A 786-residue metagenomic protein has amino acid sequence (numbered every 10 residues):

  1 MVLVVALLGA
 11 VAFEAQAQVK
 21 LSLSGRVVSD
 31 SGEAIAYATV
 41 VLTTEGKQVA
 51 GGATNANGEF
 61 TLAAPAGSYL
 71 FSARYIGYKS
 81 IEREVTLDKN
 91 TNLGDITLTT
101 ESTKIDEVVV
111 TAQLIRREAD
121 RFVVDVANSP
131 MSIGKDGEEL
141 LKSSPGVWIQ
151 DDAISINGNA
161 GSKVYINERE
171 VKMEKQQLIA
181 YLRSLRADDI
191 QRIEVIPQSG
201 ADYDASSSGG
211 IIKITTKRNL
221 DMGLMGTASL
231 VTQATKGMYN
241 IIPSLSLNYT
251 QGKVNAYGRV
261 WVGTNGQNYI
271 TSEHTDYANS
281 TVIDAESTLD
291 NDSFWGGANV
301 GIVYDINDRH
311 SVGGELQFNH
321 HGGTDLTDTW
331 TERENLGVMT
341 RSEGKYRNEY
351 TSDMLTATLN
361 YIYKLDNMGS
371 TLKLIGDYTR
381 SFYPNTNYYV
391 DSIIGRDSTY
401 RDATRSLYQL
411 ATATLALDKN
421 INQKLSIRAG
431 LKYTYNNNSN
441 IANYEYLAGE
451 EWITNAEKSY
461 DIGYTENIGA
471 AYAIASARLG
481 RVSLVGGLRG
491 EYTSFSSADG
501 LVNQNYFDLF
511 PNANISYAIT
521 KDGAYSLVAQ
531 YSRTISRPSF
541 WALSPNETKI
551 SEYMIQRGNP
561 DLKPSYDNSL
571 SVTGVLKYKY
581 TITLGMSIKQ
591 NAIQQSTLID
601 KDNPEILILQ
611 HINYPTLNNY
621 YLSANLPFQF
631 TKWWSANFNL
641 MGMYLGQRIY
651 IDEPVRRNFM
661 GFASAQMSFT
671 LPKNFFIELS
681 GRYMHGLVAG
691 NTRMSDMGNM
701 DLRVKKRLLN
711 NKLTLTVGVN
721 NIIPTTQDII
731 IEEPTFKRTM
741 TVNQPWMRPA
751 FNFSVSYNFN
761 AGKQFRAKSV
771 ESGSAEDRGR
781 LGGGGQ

Functional and structural regions predicted by a protein language model:
V28, T39-T43, R74-Y78, D88-P130 (+5 more regions): Short, acidic, small-residue-rich periplasmic hinge/interaction motif at the N-terminus of Gram-negative outer-membrane
E45-E59: Short, acidic Ser/Thr/Gly-rich low-complexity loop/linker segments typical of extracellular and cell-surface proteins
A63, E170-P197: Short acidic/polar hinge/loop motifs at secondary-structure boundaries that mediate gating or recognition
G94-T97, E107, G137-L140, L178-Y181 (+3 more regions): N-terminal periplasmic accessory domains that precede and gate Gram-negative outer-membrane beta-barrel machines
G297-H321, Y346-G500, T520-D522, Y580-L584 (+2 more regions): Face-selective signature of the C-terminal outer-membrane beta-barrel domain
F382, S494, D522-N568, G585-P604 (+1 more regions): Surface-exposed extracellular loop regions of Gram-negative outer-membrane beta-barrel proteins, predominantly
L410-T414, K458-Y460, S569, I582-N639 (+2 more regions): Outer membrane beta-barrel strand-and-loop segments of large Gram-negative receptors, especially TonB-dependent
Y460-E466, I535-T583, I588, I608-Y620 (+1 more regions): Outer-membrane beta-barrel signature, preferentially recognizing the C-terminal barrel domain of Gram-negative
